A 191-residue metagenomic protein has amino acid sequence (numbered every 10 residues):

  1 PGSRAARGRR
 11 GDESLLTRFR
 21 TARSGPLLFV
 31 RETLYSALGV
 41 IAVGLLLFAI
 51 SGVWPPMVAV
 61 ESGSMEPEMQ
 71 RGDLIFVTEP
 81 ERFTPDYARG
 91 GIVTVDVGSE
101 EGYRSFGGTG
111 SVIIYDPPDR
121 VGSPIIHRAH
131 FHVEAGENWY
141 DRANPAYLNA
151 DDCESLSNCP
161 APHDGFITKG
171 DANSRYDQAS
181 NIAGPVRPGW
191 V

Functional and structural regions predicted by a protein language model:
P1-G2, A129, V191: Generic low-polarity alpha-helical segments
P1-L27: N-terminal Lys/Arg-rich, disordered targeting/topogenic segments
R18-G25, S64-P67, V121, A183 (+1 more regions): Juxtamembrane loop-helix boundary motifs flanking transmembrane segments in multi-pass membrane proteins
S24, E79-R82, D177, R187: Alpha-helix initiation/capping motif
L28-G39, V43-S155, P160: Feature for secretory/organellar precursors and membrane-associated catalytic proteins
D151-V191: Extended, hydrophilic extramembrane loops/domains of integral membrane proteins
